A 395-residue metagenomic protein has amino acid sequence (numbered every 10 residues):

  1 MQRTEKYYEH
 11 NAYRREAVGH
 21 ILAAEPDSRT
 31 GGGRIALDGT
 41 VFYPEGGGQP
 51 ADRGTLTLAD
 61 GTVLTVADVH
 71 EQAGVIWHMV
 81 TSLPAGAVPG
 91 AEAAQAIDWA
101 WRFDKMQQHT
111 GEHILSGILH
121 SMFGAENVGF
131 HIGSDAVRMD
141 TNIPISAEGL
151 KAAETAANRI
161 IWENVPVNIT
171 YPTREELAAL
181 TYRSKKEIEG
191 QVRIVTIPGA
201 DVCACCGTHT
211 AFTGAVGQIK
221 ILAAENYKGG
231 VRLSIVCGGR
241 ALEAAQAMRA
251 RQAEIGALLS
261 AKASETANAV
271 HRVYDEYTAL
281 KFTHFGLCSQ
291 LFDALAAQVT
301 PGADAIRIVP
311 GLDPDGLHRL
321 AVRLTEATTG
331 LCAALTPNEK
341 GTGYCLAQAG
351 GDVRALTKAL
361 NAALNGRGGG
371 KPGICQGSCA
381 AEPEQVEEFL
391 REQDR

Functional and structural regions predicted by a protein language model:
M1-R395: A glycine- and charged-residue-rich anion-binding loop/surface
